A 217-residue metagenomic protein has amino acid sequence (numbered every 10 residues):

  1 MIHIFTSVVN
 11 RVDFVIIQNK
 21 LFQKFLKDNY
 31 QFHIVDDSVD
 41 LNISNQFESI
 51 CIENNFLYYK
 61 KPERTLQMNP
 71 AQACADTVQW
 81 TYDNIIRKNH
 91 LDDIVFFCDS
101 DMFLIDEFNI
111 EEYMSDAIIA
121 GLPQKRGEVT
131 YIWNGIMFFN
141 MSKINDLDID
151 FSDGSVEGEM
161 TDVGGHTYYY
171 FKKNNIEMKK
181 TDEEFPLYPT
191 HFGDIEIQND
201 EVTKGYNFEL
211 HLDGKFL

Functional and structural regions predicted by a protein language model:
I2-H3, Q31: Cell-envelope/extracellular polymer assembly enzymes that use nucleotide-activated donors
H3-R11: A conserved hydrophobic helix/loop-capping motif in glycosyltransferases and polysaccharide synthases
K20-Y30: Short, acidic, metal-binding catalytic loop of nucleotide-sugar glycosyltransferases
D36-S38: Acidic ATP/Mg2+-coordinating residue in the GHKL
D40-L91: Active-site-proximal specificity loops/subdomain of glycosyltransferases
L91-F103: Short beta-strand-to-loop acidic/aromatic patch adjacent to the donor-nucleotide binding site
M102-K173: Conserved catalytic core of nucleotide-sugar-dependent glycosyltransferases
T161-L217: C-terminal catalytic/acceptor-binding lobe
